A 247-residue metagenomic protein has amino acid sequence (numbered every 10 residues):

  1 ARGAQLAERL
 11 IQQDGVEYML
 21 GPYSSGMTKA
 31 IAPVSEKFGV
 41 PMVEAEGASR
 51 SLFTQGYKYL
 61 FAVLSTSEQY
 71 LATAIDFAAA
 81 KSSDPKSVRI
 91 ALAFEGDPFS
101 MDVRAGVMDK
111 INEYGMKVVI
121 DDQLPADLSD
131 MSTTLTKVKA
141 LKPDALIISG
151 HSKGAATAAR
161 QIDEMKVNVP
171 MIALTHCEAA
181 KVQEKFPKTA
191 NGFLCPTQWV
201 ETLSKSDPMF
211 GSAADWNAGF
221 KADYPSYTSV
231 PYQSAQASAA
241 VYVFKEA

Functional and structural regions predicted by a protein language model:
A1, D14-E17, G115-Q123, L141-A145 (+2 more regions): A local structural motif
A1-R9, I148-S149, Q233-Q236: N-terminal extracellular/periplasmic Venus flytrap/periplasmic-binding protein-like
R2-E17, A79-K81, S129-K142: Short, well-structured alpha-helical segments in soluble
Q13-D121, P170-C195: Extracytoplasmic ligand/sensor domains, especially the bilobed periplasmic-binding protein
S25-E36, D130, P143-M165, A237-K245: Hydrophobic alpha-helical
Y57-Y59, K86-L92, P143, W199-T202 (+1 more regions): Flexible glycine/proline-enriched surface loops and loop-helix/loop-strand junctions
V118-D122, T134-L141, G154-P170, L174-C177: Internal alpha/beta domain cores that form substrate/cofactor-binding pockets in large enzymes and binding proteins
I162-S238: Extracellular/periplasmic periplasmic-binding protein-like sensory domains
